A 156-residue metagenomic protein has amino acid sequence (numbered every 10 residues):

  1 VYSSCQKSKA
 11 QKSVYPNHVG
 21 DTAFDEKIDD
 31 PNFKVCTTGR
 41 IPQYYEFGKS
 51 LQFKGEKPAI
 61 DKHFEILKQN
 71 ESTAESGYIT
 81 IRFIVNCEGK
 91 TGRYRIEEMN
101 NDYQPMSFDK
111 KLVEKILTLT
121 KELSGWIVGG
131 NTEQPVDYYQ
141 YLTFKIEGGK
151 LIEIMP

Functional and structural regions predicted by a protein language model:
Y2-S4: C-terminal motif of bacterial Sec signal peptides marking the signal peptidase cleavage site
Q6-P156: Charge-biased low-complexity segments
